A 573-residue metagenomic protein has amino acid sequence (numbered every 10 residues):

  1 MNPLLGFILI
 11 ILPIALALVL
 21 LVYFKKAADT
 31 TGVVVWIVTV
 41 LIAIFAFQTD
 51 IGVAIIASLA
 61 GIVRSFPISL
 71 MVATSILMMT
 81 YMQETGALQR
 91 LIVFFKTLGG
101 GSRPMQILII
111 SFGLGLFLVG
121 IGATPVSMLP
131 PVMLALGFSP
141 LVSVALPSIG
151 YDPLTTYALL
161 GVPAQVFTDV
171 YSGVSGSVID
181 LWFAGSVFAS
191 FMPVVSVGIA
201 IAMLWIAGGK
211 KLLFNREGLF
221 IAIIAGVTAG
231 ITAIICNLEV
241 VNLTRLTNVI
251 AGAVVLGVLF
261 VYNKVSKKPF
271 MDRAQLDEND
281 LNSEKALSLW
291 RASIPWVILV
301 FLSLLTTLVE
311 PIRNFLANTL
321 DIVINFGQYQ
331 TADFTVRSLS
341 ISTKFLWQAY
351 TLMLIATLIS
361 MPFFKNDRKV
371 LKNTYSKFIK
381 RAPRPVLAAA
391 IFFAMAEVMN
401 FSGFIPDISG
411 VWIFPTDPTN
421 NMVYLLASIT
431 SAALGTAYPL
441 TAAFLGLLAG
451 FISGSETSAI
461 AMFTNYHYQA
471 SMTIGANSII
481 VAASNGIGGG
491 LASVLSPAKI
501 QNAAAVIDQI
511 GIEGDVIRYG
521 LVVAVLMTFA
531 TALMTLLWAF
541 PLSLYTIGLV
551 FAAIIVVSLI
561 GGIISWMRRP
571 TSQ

Functional and structural regions predicted by a protein language model:
M1-L77, R90, F94, L98 (+4 more regions): Hydrophobic transmembrane alpha-helices of multi-pass solute/ion transporters
I10-Y23, V35-A46, V72-M79, G115 (+9 more regions): Hydrophobic core segments of alpha-helical transmembrane domains in multi-pass membrane transport and ion-translocation
F24, T156-L276, I487-Q573: Juxtamembrane and boundary regions of transmembrane helices in multi-pass small-molecule transporters and channels
T31-T39, R64, V72, I107 (+14 more regions): Alpha-helical transmembrane segments of multi-pass membrane proteins, especially transporters and channels
F47-I55, A87, G120-I121, G161-L181 (+7 more regions): Transmembrane helix-loop junctions in multi-pass membrane proteins
A54-S139, N366-A470: Membrane-embedded alpha-helical segments and adjacent helix-loop junctions characteristic of multi-pass solute
K96-L98, S102-R216, S428, L434-A437 (+2 more regions): Hydrophobic transmembrane alpha-helices that form the pore/transport pathway of multi-pass ion and small-solute
N263-W290, T319-S338, R569-Q573: Intrinsically disordered, low-complexity non-transmembrane regions of multi-pass membrane transporters
